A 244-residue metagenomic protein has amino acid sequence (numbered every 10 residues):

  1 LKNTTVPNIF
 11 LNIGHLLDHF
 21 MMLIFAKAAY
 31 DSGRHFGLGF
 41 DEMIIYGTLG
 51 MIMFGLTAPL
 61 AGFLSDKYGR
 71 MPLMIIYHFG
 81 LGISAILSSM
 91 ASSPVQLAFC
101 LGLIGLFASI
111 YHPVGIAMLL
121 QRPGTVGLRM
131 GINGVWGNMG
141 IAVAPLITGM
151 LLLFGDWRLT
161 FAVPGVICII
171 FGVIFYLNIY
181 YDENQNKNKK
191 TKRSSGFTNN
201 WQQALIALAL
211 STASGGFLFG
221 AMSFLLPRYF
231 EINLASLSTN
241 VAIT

Functional and structural regions predicted by a protein language model:
L23, M51-P59, I141-A142: Residue-level signature of mid-helix packing/kink "hotspots" within the transmembrane helices of 12-pass Major
F25-A26, A204-T244: Extracytoplasmic gate region of multi-pass secondary transporters
D31, G62-F63, M150: Membrane-interface helix termini in secondary transporters
G37, G69, M90-V95, G124: Helix-breaking motifs and short loop linkers at transmembrane-helix boundaries and internal kinks in secondary membrane
P72-L87: Structural signature of the two symmetry-related core transmembrane helices
G80, S84, V95-L103: Paired small-residue
C100-G137: Cytoplasmic helix-loop-helix junction between adjacent transmembrane helices in 12-TM secondary transporters
G165-N188: C-terminal membrane-cytosol helix-exit motif in multi-pass small-molecule transporters
